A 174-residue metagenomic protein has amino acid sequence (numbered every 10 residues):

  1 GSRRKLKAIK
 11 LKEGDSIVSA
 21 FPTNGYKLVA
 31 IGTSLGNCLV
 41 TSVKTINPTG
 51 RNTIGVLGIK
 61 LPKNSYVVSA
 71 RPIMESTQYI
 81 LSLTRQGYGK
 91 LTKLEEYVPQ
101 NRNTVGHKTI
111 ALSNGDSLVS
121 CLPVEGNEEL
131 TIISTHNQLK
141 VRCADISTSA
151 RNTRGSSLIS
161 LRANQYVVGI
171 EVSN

Functional and structural regions predicted by a protein language model:
G1-N174: Short, structured "edge-of-domain" segments at secondary-structure transitions
